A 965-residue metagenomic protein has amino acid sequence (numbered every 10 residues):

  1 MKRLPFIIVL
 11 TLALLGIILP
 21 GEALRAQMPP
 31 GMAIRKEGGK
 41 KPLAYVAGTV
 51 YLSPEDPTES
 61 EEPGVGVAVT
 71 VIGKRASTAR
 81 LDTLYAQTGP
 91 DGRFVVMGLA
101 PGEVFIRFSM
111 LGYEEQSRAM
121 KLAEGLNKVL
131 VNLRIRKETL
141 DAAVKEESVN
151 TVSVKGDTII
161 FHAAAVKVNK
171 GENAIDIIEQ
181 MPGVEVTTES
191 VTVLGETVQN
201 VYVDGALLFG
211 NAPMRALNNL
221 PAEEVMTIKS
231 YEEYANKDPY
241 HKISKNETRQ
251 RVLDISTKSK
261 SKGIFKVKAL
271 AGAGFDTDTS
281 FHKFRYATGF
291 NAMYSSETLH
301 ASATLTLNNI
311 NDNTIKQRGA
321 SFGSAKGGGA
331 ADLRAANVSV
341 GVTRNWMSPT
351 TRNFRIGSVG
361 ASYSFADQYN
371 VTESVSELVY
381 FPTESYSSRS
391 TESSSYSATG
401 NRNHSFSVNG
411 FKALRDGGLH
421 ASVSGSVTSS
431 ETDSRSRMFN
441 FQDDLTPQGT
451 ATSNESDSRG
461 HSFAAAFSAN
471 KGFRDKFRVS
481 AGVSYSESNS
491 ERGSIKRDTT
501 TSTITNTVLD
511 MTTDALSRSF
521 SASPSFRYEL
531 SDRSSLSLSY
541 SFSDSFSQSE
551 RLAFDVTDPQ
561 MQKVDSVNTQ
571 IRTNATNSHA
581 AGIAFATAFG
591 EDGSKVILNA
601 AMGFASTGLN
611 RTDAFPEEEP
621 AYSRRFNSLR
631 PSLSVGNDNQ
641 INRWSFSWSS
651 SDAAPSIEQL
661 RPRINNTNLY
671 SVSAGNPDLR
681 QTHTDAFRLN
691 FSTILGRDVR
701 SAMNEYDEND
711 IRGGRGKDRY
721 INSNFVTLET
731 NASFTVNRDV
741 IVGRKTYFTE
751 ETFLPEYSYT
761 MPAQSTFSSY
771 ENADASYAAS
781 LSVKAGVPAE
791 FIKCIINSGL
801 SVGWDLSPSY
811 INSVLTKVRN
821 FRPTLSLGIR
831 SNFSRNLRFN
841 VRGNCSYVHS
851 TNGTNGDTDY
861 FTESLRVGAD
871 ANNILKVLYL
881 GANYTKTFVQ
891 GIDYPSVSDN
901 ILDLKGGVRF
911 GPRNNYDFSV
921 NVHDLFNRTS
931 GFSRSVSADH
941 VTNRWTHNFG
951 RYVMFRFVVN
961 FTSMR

Functional and structural regions predicted by a protein language model:
A23-Y45, T58, T70, R93 (+15 more regions): Membrane-proximal, glycine/serine-rich, low-complexity loop/turn segments characteristic of large bacterial
R35-K36, T49-V65: Structural motif
A44-D56, G92, V131: A short, amphipathic beta-strand motif
I72-L81, E103, R107-A119: A short, solvent-exposed loop/turn motif at the edges and junctions of modular extracellular/periplasmic domains
R75-R93: Short, acidic Ser/Thr/Gly-rich low-complexity loop/linker segments typical of extracellular and cell-surface proteins
R249-G274, N370-E373, F406-R415, L419-T452 (+7 more regions): Surface-exposed extracellular loop regions of Gram-negative outer-membrane beta-barrel proteins
K316-R318, K326-A335, N370-Y380, S387-S405 (+14 more regions): Extracellular/periplasm-exposed beta-strand and loop segments of Gram-negative cell-envelope proteins, dominated by
T824-Y847, T858-R965: Conserved C-terminal beta-signal and adjacent last beta-strands/turns of outer-membrane beta-barrel proteins
